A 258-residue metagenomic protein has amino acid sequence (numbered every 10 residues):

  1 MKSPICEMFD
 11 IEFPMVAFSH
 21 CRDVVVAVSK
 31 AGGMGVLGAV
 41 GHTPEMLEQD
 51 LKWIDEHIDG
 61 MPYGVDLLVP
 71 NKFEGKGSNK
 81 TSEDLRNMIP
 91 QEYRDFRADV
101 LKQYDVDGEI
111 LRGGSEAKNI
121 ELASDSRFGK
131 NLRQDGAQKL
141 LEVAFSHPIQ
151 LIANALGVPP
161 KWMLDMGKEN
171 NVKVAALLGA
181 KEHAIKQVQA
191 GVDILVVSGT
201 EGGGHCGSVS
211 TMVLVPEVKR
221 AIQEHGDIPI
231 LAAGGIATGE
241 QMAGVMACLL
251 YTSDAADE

Functional and structural regions predicted by a protein language model:
M1-G226: Active-site entrance/lid segments in N-terminal catalytic domains of soluble metabolic enzymes
V158, I236-A237: Residue-level detector of alpha-helix initiation sites
E182-A190, A237-L250: Catalytic cores of alpha/beta
D227-L231, Q241: A generic structured-segment signal
I230-I236, S253: Glycine-rich beta-strand-to-loop/alpha-helix junction loops that act as flexible
Y251-E258: Conserved small/polar residues in nucleotide/adenosyl-binding loops
